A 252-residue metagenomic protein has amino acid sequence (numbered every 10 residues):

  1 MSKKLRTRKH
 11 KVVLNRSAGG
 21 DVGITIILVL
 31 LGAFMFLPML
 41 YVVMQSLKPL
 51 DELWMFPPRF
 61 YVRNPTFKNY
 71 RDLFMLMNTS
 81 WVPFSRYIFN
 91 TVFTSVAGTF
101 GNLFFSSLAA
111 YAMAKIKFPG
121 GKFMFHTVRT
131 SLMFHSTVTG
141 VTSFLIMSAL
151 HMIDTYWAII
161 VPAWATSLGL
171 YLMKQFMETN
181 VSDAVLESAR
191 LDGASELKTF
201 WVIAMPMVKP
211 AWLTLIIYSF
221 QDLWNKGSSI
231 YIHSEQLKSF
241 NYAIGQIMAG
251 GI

Functional and structural regions predicted by a protein language model:
S2-I252: A hydrophobic, multi-pass inner-membrane permease signature
